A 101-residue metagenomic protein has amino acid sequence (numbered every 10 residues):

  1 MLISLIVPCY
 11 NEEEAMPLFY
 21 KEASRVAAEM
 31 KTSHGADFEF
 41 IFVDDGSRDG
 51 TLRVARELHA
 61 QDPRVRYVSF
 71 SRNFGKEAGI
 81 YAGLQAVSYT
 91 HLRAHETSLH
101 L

Functional and structural regions predicted by a protein language model:
L2-S4, E39: Cell-envelope/extracellular polymer assembly enzymes that use nucleotide-activated donors
L5, A23, G83: Residue-level signature of catalytic and energy-coupling elements of molecular machines, predominantly ATP/GTP-dependent
C9-Y10, D45: Aromatic-flanked redox-active Cys/Sec active sites in thiol-based oxidoreductases, especially the WC-centered
E12-E29: Short, well-formed alpha-helical segments that are part of the catalytic scaffolds of diverse glycosyltransferases
V26-G35, D62: Alpha-helix termini
F38, L52-A86: Conserved donor nucleotide-binding strand/loop of the catalytic core
D44-L52: A conserved acidic beta->alpha catalytic loop
T90-T97: Conserved small/polar residues in nucleotide/adenosyl-binding loops
